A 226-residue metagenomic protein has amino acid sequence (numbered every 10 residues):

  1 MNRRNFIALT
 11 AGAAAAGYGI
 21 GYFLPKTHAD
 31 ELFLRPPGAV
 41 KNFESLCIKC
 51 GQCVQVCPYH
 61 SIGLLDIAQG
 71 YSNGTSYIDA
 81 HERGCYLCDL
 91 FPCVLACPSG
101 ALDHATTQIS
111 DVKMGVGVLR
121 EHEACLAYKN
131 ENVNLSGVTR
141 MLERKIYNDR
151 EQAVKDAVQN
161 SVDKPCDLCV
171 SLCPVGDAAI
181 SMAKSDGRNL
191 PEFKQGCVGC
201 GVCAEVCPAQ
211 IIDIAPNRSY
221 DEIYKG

Functional and structural regions predicted by a protein language model:
M1-L190, K194-G226: Non-ligating segments of multi-cofactor redox enzymes
